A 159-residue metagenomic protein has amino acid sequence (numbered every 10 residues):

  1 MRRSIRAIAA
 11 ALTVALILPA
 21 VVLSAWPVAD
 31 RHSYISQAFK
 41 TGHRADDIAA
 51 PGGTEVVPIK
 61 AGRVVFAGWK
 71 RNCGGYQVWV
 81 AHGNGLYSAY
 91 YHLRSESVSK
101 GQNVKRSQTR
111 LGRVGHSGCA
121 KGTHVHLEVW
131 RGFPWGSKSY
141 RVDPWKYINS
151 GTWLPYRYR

Functional and structural regions predicted by a protein language model:
R2-S24: Secretory targeting and sorting signals
L18-Q77, A81, R106, H116 (+3 more regions): Surface-exposed, glycine-biased beta-strand/turn segments
A49-P51, V57-P58, A67, N84-Q108 (+1 more regions): Short histidine-centered loop motifs in beta-beta connectors
N72, F133-S139: Short, solvent-exposed loop/turn segments that connect beta-strands within catalytic domains and beta-strand-rich
L86-A89, Y140-V142, K146: Short beta-strand segments
S97-V98, R110, H116-T123: Short glycine/proline-centered loop/turn elements that form peptide/ligand docking sites
H124-E128: Histidine-centered divalent-metal-coordination microenvironment in nucleic-acid enzymes
